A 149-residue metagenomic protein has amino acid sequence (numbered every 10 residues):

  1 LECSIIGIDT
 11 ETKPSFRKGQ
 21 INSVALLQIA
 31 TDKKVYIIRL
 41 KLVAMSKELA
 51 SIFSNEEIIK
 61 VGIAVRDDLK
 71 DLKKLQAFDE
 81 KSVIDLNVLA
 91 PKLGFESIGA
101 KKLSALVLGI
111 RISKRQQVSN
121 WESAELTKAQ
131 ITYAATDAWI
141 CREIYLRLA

Functional and structural regions predicted by a protein language model:
L1-K13: Long, highly charged low-complexity segments
C3-I5, R17-K114, V118-Y133, W139-R147: Conserved DEDDh/DEDDy metal-dependent 3′-5′ exonuclease domain
